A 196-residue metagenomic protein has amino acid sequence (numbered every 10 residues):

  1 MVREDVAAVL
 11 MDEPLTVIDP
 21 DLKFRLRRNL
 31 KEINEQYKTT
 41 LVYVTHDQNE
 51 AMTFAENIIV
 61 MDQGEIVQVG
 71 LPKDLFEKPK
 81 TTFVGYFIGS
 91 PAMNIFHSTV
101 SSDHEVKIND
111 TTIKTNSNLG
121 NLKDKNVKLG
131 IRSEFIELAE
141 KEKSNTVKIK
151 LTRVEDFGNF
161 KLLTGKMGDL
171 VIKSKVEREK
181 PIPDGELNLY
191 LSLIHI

Functional and structural regions predicted by a protein language model:
M1-F83: ABC ATPase nucleotide-binding domains
V44, I58-V60, I66, V84 (+5 more regions): Hydrophobic aliphatic residue packing
L71, Y86, S90, N159: Gly/Ser/Thr-rich helix-start
K78-D103, G130: C-terminal boundary and immediately downstream tail of ABC-type ATPase nucleotide-binding domains
M93-I95, D103-H195: Non-catalytic connector elements of ABC transporters
